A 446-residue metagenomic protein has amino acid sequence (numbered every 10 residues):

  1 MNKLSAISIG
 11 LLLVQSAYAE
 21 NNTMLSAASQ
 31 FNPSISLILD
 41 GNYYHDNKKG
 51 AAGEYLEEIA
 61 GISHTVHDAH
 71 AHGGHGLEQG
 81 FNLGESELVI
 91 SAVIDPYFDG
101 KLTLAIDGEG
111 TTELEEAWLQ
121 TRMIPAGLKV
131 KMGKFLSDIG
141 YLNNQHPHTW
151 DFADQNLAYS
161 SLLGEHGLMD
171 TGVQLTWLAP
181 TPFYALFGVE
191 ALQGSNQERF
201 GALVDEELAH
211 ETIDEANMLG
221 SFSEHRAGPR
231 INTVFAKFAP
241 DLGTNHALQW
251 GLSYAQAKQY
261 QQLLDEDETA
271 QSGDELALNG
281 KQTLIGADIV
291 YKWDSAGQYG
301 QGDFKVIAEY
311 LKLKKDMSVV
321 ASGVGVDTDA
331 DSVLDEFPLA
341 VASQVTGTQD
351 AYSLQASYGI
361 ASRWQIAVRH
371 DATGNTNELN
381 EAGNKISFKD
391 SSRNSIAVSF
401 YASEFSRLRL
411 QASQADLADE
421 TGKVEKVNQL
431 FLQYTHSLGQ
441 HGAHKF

Functional and structural regions predicted by a protein language model:
M1-A19: Gram-negative bacterial Sec-dependent N-terminal signal peptides
T23-R199, L203, P229-T233, K237-T244 (+3 more regions): Outer membrane beta-barrel
N42-D46, A105-E109, I139, L157 (+8 more regions): Sequence/structural signature of outer-membrane beta-barrel proteins
G50-D68, A340-V341, R363-F405, R409-A415 (+1 more regions): Outer membrane beta-barrel transmembrane domains
H72-G76, L102-A105, L157-S161, N217-F222 (+5 more regions): Extracellular loop and loop/strand-boundary signature of outer-membrane beta-barrel proteins
G84, E115, M169, Q193 (+9 more regions): Transmembrane beta-barrel architecture of outer-membrane proteins
L175, A287, F400, E425-F446: Outer-membrane beta-barrel "beta-signal"
A247-G383, F388: Detector for outer-membrane/organellar transmembrane beta-barrel domains, recognizing the amphipathic beta-strand
